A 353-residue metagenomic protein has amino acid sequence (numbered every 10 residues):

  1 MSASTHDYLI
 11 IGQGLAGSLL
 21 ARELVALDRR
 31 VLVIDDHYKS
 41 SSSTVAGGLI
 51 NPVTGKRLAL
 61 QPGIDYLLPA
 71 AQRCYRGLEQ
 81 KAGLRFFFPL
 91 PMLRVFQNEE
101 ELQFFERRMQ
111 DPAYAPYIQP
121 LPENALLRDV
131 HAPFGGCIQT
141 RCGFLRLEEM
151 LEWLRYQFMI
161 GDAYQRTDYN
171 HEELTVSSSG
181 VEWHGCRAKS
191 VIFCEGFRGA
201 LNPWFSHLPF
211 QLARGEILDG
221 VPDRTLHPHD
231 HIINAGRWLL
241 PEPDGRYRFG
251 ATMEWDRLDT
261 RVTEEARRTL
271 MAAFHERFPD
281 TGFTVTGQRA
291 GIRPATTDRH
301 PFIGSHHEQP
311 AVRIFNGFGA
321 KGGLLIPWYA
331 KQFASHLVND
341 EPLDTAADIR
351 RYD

Functional and structural regions predicted by a protein language model:
H6-L32: N-terminal Rossmann-like FAD-binding beta1-loop-alpha1 element of flavoenzymes
L19-L27, D36, T44, L49 (+3 more regions): Active-site substrate-recognition segment that forms the wall of the catalytic cavity or substrate channel
L49-D129, P133: Dinucleotide-binding Rossmann-like beta1-alpha1 core, especially the glycine-rich loop that anchors the ADP
L58-A70, C137-W153, R261-A266, L324: Short beta-strand to alpha-helix junction loop
C137-S190, C194, R198: Helical element adjacent to the flavin cofactor pocket in flavoenzyme catalytic cores
T284-D353: C-terminal catalytic lobe of FAD-dependent flavoproteins
